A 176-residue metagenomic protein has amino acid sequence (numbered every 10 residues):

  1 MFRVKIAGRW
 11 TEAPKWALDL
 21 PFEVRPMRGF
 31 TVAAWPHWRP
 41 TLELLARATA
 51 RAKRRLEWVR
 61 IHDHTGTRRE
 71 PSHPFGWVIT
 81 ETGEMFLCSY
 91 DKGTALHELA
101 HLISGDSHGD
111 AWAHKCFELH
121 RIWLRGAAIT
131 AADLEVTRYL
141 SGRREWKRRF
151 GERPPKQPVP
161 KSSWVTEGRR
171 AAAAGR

Functional and structural regions predicted by a protein language model:
I6-Y90, G105-R176: Metalloprotease/metallohydrolase-associated module, dominated by Zn2+-dependent proteases
G93-G105: Active-site recognition of the HExxH zinc-binding catalytic motif
